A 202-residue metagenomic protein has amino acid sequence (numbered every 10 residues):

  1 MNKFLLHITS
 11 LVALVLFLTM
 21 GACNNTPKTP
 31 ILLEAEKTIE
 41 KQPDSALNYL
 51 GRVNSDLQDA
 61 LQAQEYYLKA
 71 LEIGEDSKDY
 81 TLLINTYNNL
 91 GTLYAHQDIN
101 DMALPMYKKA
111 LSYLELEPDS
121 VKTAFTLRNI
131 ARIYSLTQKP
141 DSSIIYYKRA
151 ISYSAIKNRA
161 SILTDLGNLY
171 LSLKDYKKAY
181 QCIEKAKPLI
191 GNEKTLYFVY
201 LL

Functional and structural regions predicted by a protein language model:
M1-S45, N89-L93, I130, S142 (+1 more regions): Bacterial Sec-dependent N-terminal signal peptides
T26, D76-D79, Y113-D119, Y153-N158 (+1 more regions): Short coil/turn linkers that connect adjacent helices within long alpha-helical scaffolds, especially alpha-solenoid
L32, E36-I39, N48, R52-D56 (+5 more regions): Conserved alpha-helical positions within TPR/SEL1-like repeat arrays
L50, N54, G74, Y94 (+7 more regions): Eukaryotic all-alpha helical interaction scaffolds
D141, K148-L202: Alpha-helical solenoid repeat scaffolds used for protein-protein interaction
